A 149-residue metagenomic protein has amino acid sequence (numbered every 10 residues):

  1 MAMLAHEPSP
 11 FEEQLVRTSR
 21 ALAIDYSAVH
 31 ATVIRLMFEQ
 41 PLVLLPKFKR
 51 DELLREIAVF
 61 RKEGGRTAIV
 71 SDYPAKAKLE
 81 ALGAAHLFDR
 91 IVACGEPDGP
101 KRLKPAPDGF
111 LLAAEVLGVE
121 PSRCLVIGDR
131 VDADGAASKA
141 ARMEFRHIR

Functional and structural regions predicted by a protein language model:
A2-F38: A metal-dependent, Asp-based hydrolase signature
E12, K76, P107, G135-A136: Short, surface-exposed alpha-helical segments at coil->helix boundaries
Q14-R17, R55, D108, L112: Alpha-helical elements of Rossmann-like donor-binding domains used by nucleotide-donor carbohydrate transfer enzymes
I24, G65, V119, R142-M143: Short glycine/serine/threonine/alanine-rich loop segments
T32-F48, L53-L82, I91-C94: Substrate-recognition element of Asp-dependent hydrolases with the DxDx(T/V) motif
P46-R50, F88, F110, A141: A generic "structured core" feature
P74-L125: Substrate-recognition "cap/lid" segment bordering the active-site pocket of phosphatases
L125-R149: Acidic, Mg2+-coordinating phosphoryl-transfer loop and its flanking beta/alpha structural elements, shared across
